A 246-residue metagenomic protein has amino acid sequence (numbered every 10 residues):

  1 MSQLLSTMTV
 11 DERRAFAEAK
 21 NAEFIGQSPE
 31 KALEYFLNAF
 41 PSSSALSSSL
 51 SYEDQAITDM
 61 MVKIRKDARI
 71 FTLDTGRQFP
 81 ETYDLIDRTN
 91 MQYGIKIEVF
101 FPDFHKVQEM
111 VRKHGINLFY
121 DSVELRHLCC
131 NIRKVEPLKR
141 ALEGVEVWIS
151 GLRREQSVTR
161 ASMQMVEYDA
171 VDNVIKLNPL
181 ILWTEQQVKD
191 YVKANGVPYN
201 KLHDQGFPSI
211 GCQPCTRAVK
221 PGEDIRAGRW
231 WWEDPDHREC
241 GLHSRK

Functional and structural regions predicted by a protein language model:
S2-K246: Nucleotide-activated chemistry modules centered on ATP-dependent adenylation/adenylyltransferase
